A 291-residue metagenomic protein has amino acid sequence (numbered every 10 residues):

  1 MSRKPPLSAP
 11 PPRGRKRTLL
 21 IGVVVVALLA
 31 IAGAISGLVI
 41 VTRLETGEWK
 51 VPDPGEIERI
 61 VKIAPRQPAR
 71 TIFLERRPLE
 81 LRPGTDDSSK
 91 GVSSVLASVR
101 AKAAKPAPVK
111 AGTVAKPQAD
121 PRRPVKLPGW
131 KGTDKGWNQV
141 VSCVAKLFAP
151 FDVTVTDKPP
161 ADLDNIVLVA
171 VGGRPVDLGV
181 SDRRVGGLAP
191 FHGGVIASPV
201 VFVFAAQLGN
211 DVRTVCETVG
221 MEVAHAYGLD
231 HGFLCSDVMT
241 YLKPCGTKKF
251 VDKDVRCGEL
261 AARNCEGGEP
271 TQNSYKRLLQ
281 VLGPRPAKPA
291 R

Functional and structural regions predicted by a protein language model:
S2-R15: Juxtamembrane low-complexity tails/linkers enriched in Ser/Thr-Pro and polybasic
P12-L29: N-terminal Sec-pathway targeting helices
A32-E48: Hydrophobic single-pass membrane-insertion segments
P54-I72: Short amphipathic alpha-helices and their capping/turn segments at secondary-structure boundaries
R59-A64, R77-L163: Zn2+-dependent metallopeptidase catalytic core
A69-R82, L168-V169: Short hydrophobic beta-strand segments
R77, K131-L234, P244-T247: Metzincin-family zinc-dependent endopeptidase catalytic domain
S236-R291: Replace "(M1/M4/M9/M12/WLM)" with "(e.g., M1/M4/M8/M9/M12/M26/WLM)" and add "not limited to" to clarify scope
